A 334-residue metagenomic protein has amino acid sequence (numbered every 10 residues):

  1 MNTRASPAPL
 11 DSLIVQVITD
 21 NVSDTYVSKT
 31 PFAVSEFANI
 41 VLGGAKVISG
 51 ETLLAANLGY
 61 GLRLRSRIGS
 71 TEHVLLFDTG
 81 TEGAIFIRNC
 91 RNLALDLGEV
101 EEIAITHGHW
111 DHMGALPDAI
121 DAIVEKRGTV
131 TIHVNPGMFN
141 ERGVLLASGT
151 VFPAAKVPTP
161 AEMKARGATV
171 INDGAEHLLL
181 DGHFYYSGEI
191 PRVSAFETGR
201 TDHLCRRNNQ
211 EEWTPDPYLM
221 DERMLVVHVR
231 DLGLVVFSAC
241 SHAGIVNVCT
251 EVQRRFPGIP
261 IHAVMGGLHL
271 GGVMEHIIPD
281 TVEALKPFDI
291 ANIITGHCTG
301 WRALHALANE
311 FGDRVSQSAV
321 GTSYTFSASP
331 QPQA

Functional and structural regions predicted by a protein language model:
M1-E72, D181, Y186-L225, V229: Zn-dependent metallo-beta-lactamase
Q16, H133, T169-G174, Y185 (+1 more regions): General small-molecule cofactor/ligand-binding pocket signal
F32-A33, A147-G149, Y185-E189, A328-A334: Short, surface-exposed amphipathic charged segments that create phosphate/polyanion-binding patches used for binding
E51-L58, S66-E102, P117-D118, E125 (+2 more regions): Pre-active-site segment of Zn-dependent metallo-hydrolases
D78, C90, H107, I132 (+3 more regions): Divalent metal-coordination and catalytic microenvironments
C90, V315-A334: Binuclear metal-dependent phosphoesterase catalytic core
E99-I171, G188-G199, K286-A291: Active-site HxH/HxHxD metal-binding segment of metal-dependent hydrolases
E102, H109-M113, T131, E211-Y324: Cap/insert and terminal regions of metallo-dependent hydrolase folds
